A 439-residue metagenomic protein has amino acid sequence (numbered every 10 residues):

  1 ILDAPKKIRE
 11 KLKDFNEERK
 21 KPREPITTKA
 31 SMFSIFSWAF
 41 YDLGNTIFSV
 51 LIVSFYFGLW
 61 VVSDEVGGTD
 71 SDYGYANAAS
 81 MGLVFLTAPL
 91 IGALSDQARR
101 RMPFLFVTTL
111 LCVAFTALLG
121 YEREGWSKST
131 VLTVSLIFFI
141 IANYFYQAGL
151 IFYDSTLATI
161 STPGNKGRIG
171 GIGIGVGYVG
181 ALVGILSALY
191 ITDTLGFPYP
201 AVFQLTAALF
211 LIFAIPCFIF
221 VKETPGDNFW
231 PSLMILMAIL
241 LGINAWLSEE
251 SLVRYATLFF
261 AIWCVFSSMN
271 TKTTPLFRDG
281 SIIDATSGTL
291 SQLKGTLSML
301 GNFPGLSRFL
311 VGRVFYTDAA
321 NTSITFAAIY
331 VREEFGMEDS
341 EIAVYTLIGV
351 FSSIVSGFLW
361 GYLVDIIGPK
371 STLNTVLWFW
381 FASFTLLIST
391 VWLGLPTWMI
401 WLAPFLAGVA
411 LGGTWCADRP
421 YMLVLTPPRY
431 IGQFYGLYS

Functional and structural regions predicted by a protein language model:
E18-I35, T224-W246, S268-V311: Juxtamembrane intracellular "pre-TM" segments in multi-pass secondary transporters
I52-S71, T325-I342: Short amphipathic helix-loop junctions that connect adjacent transmembrane helices in Major Facilitator Superfamily/SLC
T87-R100, V355-P369: Helix-to-loop junctions at the C-terminal end of transmembrane segments in multipass secondary transporters
S95-L110, I366-F379: Cytoplasmic membrane-interface "Motif A"-like loop-to-helix N-cap segments of 12-TM Major Facilitator Superfamily
T109-K128, W378-G394: C-terminal ends and interior cores of transmembrane alpha-helices in multi-pass membrane transporters/permeases
A148-S161, G413-P427: Intracellular juxtamembrane helix-capping segments at the cytosolic ends of symmetry-related transmembrane helices
R168-L189, S439: Glycine-rich segments within core transmembrane alpha-helices of 12-TM secondary carriers
K370-W415: C-terminal transmembrane helical hairpin of 12-TM major facilitator-type secondary transporters
